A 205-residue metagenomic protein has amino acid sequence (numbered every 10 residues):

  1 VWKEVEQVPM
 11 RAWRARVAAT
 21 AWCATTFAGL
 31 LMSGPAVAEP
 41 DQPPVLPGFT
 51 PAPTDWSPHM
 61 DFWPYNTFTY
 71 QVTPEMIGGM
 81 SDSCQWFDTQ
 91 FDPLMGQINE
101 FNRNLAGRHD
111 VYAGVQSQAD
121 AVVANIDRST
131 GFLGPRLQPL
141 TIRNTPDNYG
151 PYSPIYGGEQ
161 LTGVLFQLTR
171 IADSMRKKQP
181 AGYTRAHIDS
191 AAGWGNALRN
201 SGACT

Functional and structural regions predicted by a protein language model:
V1-P40: Secretory targeting and sorting signals
E6-Q7, A15, F49, W56 (+2 more regions): Intrinsically disordered, low-complexity regions enriched in Ser/Pro/Gly/Gln/His and often acidic
C23-F27, L133, G157, V164 (+2 more regions): Terminal low-complexity, poorly structured segments
P40-S83: N-terminal low-complexity, Pro/Thr/Ser-rich intrinsically disordered segments that act as propeptides or flexible
A52, W56, F166-T205: Extracellularly exposed regions in secreted/surface proteins, prominently low-complexity, repeat-rich
M76-S153, R185-A203: Alpha-helical segments in soluble extracytoplasmic regions
L137-I155, Q160-L161, F166-R176: Extended amphipathic alpha-helical segments with heptad-repeat/coiled-coil character used for oligomerization, fusion
